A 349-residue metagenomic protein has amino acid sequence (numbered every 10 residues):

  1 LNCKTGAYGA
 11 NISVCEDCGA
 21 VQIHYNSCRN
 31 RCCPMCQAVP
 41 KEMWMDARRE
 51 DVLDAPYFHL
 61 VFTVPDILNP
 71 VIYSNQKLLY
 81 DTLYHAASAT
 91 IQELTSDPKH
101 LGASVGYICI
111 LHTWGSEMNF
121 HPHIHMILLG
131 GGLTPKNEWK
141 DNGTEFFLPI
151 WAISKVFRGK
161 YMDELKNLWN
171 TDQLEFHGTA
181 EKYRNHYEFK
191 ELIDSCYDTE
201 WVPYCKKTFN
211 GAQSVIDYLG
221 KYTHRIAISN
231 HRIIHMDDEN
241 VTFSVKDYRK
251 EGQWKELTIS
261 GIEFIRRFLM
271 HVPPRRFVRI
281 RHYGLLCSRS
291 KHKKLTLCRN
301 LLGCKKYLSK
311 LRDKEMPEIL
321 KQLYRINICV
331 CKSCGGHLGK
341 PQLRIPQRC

Functional and structural regions predicted by a protein language model:
L1-C349: Beta->alpha loop/short-helix hinge microenvironment recognizer with preference for catalytic Tyr/His contexts
